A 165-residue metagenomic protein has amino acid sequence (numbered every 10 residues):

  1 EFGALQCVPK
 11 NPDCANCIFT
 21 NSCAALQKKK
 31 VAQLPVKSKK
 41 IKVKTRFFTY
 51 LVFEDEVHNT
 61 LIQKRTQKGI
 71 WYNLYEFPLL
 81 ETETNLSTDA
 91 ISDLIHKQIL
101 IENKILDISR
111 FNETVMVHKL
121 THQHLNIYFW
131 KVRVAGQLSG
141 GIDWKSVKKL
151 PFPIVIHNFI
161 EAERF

Functional and structural regions predicted by a protein language model:
A4-F165: Intrinsically disordered, low-complexity, charged terminal extensions of DNA damage-control enzymes
